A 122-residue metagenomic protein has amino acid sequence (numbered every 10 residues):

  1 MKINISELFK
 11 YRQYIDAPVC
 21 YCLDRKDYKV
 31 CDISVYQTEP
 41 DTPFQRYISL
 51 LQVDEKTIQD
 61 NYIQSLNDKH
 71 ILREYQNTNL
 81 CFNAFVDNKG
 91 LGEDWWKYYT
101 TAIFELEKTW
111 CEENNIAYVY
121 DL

Functional and structural regions predicted by a protein language model:
M1-F44: Extended, charge-biased low-complexity segments that typically form long amphipathic alpha-helices/coiled-coils
K2-N4, Y14, P40, E55 (+4 more regions): Short linear sequence motifs
D16, F44, E93, T101 (+1 more regions): Peripheral peptide segments
C20-L23, L50, Q59: Generic structural hydrophobic/aromatic packing signal, biased to beta-strands
Y28, L50-L51: N-terminal leader/targeting segments
Q45-S49: Extended alpha-helical interaction segments
Q52-L106: Amphipathic protein-protein interaction modules
T101-L122: Long, highly charged low-complexity segments enriched in Glu/Asp and Lys/Arg with interspersed Ser/Thr
